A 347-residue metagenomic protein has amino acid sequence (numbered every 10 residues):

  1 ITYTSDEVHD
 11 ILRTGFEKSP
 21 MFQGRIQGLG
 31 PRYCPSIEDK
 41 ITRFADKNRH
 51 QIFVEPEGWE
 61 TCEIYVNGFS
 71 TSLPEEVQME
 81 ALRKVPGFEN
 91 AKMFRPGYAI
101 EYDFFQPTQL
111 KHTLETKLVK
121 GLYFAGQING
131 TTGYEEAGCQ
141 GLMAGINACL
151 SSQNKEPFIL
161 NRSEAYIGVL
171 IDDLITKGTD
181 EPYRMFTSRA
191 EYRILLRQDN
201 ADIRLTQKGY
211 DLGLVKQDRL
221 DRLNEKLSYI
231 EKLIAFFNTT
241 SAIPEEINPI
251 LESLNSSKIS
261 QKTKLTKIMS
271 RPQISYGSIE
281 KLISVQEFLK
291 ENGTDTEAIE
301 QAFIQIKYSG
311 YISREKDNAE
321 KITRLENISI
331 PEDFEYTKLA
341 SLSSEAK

Functional and structural regions predicted by a protein language model:
I1-E80, G87, I167, I171 (+3 more regions): An anion/pyrophosphate-binding glycine-rich loop and adjacent beta-alpha core in soluble alpha-beta enzymes
T14, A137-L160: Internal hydrophobic alpha-helix adjacent to the cofactor/substrate pocket in enzyme cavities
S19, E89, G145-Q153, L174: A generic secondary-structure signal for well-formed alpha-helical elements
F53, W59, Y65-N129, I159-D172 (+1 more regions): A glycine-rich dinucleotide-binding beta-alpha-beta segment and adjacent secondary-structure elements that constitute
N90-M93, Q153-L160, K216-L220: Acidic/polar loop patches that form or flank catalytic/metal-binding clefts of enzymes that bind anionic ligands
Q127-E135, E191-R193: Glycine-rich phosphate/pyrophosphate-binding beta-alpha loops
G141, M185, Y308: Hydrophobic, well-ordered secondary-structure elements that form the walls of internal hydrophobic environments
R189, L195, T206-D211, V215-K347: Extended, charge-enriched "interface" segments that sit outside catalytic cores
